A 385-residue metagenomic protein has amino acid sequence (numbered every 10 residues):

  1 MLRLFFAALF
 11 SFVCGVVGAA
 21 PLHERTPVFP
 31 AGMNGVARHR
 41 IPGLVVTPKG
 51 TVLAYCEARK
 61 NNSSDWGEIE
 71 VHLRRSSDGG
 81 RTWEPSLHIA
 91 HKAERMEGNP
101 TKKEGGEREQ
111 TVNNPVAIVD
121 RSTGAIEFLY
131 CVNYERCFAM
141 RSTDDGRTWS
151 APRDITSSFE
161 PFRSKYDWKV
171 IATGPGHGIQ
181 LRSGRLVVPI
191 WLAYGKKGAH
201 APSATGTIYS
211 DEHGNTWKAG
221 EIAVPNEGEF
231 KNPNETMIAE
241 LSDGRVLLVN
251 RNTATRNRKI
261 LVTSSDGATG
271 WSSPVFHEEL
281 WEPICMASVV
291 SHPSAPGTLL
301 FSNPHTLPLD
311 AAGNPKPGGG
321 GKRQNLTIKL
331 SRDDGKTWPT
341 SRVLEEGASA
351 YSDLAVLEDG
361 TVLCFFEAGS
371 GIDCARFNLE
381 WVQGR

Functional and structural regions predicted by a protein language model:
M1-L2: N-terminal secretory signal peptides that target proteins for export/translocation
F5-G15: Bacterial N-terminal signal peptides
A20-R385: Asp-box/BNR beta-propeller blade signature and adjacent active/binding-site loops in extracellular glycan-interacting
